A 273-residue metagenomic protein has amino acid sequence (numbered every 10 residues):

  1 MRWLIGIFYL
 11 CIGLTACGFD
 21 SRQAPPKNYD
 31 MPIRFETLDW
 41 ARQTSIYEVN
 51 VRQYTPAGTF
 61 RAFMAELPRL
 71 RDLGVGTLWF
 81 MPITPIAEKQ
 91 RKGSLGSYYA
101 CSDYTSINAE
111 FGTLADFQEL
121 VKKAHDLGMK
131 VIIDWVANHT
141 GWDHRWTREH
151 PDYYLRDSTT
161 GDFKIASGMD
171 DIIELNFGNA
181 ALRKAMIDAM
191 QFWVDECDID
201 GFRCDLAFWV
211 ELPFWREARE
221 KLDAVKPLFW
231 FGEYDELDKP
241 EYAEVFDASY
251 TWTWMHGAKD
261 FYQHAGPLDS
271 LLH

Functional and structural regions predicted by a protein language model:
M1-L4: Positively charged n-region of N-terminal signal peptides that target proteins for export
L14-A16: C-terminal motif of bacterial Sec signal peptides marking the signal peptidase cleavage site
G18-D20: Bacterial signal peptide processing site
A24-D30, D195, D205-H273: Active-site-proximal helices and loops of the catalytic beta/alpha 8
P32-S45, R52-R61, A65-G76, P82-C197 (+5 more regions): Substrate-binding/active-site clefts of carbohydrate-active enzymes
N50, M81, V136, D205-A207 (+1 more regions): Anionic group-transfer/hydrolysis microenvironments
